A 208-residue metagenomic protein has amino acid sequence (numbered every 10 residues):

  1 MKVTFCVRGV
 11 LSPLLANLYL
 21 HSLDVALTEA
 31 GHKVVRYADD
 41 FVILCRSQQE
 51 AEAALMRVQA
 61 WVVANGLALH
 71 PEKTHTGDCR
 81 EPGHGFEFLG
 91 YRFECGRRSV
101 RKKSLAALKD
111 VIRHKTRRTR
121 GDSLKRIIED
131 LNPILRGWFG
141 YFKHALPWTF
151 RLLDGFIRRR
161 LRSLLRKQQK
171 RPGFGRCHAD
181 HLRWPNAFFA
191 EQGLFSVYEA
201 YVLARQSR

Functional and structural regions predicted by a protein language model:
M1-R208: Non-catalytic terminal/accessory segments
